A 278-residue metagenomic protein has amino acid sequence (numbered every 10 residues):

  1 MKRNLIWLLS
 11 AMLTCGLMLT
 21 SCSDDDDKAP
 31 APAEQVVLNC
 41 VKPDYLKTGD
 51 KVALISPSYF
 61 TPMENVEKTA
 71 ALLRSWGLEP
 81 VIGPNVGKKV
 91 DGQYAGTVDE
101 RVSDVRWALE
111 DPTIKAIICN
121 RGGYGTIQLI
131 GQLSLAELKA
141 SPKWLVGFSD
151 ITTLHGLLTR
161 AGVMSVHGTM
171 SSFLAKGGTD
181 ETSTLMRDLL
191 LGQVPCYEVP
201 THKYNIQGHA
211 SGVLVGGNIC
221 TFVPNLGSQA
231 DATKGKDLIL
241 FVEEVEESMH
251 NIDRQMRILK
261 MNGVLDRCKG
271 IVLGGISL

Functional and structural regions predicted by a protein language model:
M1-L9: Bacterial N-terminal signal peptides that target proteins for export
L17-S21: C-terminal motif of bacterial Sec signal peptides marking the signal peptidase cleavage site
S23-P30: Bacterial lipoprotein signal-peptidase II cleavage site
E34-T113: ATP/NTP phosphate-donor binding region
G122-A140: Short Gly/Thr/Asp-enriched flexible loops that form oxyanion-binding sites at enzyme active sites
L135-L157, M164-M170: Short, acidic/small-residue loops that bind anionic groups at enzyme active sites
M164-G227: Conserved anion/nucleotide-ligand pocket segment
T233-L278: Internal helical hairpin/lid segments
